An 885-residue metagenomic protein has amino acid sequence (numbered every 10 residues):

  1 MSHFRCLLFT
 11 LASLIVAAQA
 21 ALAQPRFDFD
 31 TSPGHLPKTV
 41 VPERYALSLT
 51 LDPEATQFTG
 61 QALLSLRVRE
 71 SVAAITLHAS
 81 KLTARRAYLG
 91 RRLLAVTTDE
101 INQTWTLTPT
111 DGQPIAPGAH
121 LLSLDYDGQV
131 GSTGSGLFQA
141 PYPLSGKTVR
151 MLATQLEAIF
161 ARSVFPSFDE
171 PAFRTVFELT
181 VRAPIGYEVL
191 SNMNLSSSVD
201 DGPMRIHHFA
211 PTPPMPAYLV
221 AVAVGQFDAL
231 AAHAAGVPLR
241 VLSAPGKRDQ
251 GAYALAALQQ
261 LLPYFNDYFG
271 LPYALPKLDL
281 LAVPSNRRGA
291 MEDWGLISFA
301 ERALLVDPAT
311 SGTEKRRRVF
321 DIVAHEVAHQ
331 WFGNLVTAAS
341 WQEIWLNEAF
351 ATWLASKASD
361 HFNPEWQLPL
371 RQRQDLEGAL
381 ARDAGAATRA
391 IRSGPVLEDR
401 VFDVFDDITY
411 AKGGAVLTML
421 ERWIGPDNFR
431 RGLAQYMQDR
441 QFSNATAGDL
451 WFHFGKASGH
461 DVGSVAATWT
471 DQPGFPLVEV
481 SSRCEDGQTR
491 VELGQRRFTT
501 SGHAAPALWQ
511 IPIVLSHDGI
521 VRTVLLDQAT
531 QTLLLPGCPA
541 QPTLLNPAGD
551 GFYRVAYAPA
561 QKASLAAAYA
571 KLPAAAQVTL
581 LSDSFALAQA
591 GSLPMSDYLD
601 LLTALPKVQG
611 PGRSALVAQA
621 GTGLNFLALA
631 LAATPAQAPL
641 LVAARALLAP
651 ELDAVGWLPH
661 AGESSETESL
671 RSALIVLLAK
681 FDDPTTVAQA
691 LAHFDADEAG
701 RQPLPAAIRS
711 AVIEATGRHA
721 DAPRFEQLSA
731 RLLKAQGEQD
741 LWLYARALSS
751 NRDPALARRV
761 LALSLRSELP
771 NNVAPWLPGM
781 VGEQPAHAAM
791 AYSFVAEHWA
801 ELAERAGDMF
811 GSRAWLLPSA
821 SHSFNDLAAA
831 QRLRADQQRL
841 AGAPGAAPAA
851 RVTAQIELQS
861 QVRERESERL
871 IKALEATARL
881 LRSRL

Functional and structural regions predicted by a protein language model:
S2-H3, M151, F209, P238-R496 (+7 more regions): Hydrophobic alpha-helical and helix-loop surface patches within well-folded domains that function as non-catalytic
L8-A17: Bacterial N-terminal signal peptides
A21-T59, S145-M151, P171, G463: N-terminal, polar/Ser/Thr-rich
L36, D125-F227, Q250-Y253, G394 (+1 more regions): Extended, low-hydrophobicity, Ser/Thr/Pro/Gly-biased non-transmembrane segments
L63-K81, F177-P184, G494, F498-I513: Surface-exposed beta-strand/loop patches in extracellular or lumenal glycoproteins
A79-L144, D201-G202, T530-C538: A surface-exposed beta-strand-loop module
A84-L89, V462-G463, P473-N546: Beta-strand-rich binding/interaction modules
L376-G378, A384, H503-P506, S516-L525 (+1 more regions): Long, ordered, helix-rich scaffold segments
